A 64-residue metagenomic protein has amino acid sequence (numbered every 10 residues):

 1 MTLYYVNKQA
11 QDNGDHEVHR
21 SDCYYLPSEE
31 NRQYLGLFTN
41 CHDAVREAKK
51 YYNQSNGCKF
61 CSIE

Functional and structural regions predicted by a protein language model:
Y5-R32: Short aromatic-glycine-(Arg/Gly/Cys) micro-motifs in beta-strand/loop hairpins
L35-E64: Short, mixed-charge low-complexity intrinsically disordered segments
